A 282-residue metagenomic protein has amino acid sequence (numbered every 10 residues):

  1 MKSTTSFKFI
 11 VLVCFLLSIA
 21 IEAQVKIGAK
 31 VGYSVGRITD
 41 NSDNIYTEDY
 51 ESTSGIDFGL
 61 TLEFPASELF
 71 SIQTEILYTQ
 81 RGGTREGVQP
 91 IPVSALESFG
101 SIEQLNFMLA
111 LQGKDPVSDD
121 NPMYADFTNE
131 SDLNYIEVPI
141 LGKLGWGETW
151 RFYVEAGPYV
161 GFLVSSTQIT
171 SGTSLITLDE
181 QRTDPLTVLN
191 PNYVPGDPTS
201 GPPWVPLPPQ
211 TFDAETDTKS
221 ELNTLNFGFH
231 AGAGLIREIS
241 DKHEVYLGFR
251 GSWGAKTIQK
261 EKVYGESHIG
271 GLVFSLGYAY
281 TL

Functional and structural regions predicted by a protein language model:
I10-S18: Bacterial N-terminal signal peptides
A23-E63, I72, L222: Short glycine/proline- and aromatic-enriched beta-strand/turn motifs that initiate or cap beta-hairpins
K26, H268-L282: Outer-membrane beta-barrel "beta-signal"
I27-V31, I72-I76, I136-V138, F152-V160 (+3 more regions): Transmembrane beta-strands of outer-membrane beta-barrel proteins
Y33-R37, Y78-G82, N134-E137, W146 (+3 more regions): Transmembrane beta-strands of outer-membrane beta-barrel pores
R37-T53, R81-L133, L163-T224, T257-I269: Extracellular/periplasm-exposed beta-strand and loop segments of Gram-negative cell-envelope proteins, dominated by
G59-T61, P139-K143, G232-G234, S275-A279: Outer-membrane beta-barrel architecture
P65-S67, G147-T149, E238-K242, T281: Outer-membrane beta-barrel channels and translocator barrels
